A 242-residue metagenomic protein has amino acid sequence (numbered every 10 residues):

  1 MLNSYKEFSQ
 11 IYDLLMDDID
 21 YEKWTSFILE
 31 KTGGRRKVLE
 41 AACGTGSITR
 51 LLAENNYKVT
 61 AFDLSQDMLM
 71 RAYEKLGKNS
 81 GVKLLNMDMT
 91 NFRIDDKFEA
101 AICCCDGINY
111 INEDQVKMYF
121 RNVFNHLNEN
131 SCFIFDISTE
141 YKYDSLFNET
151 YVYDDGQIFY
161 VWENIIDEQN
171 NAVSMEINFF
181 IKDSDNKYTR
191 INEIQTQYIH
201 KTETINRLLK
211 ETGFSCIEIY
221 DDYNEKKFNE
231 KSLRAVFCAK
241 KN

Functional and structural regions predicted by a protein language model:
M1-R36: Conserved class I S-adenosyl-L-methionine
R35-G44: Conserved class I S-adenosyl-L-methionine
S47-N91: Class I SAM-dependent methyltransferase SAM/SAH-binding core
R93-A100: A short acidic, Gly/Pro-enriched loop at the edge of an enzyme's catalytic core that lines a small-molecule cofactor
C104-D106: Residues lining the SAM
D114, I134-N206: SAM-dependent methyltransferase
K117-E129: A short glycine-rich, Lys/Arg-flanked "PGG" loop and its adjoining helix->strand segment in the class I
T202-N242: C-terminal lobe and adjacent flexible extensions of AdoMet/dcAdoMet transferase-like proteins
